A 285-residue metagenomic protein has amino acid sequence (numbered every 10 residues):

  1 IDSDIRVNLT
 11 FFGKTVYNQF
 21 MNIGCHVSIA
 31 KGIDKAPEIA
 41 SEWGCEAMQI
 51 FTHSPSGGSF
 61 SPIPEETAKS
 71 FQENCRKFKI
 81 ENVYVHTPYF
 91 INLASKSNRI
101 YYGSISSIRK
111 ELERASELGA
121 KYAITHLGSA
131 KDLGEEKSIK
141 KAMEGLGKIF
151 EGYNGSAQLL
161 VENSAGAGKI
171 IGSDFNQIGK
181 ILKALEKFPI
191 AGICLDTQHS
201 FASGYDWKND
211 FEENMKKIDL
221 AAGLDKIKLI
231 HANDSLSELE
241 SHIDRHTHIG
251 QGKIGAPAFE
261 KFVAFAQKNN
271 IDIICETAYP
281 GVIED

Functional and structural regions predicted by a protein language model:
S3, L9-F12: Short hydrophobic targeting helices and cationic amphipathic motifs that mediate membrane/organellar targeting
Y17-T87, I91, S95-K110: N-terminal pre-domain/capping segments
H26-A30, F51-P55, P88-F90, G128-A130 (+4 more regions): Active-site beta-loop-alpha junctions enriched in small/polar residues
E38-G44, P64-Y84, E111-G119, I149-G155 (+3 more regions): Acidic (Asp/Glu)-rich catalytic clusters
A40, H86, S104, A115 (+5 more regions): Conserved, mostly hydrophobic/aromatic
K77, L93-G192: Active-site acidic/histidine proton-transfer and metal-coordination neighborhood in alpha/beta enzyme cores
G147-R245: Acidic/histidine-rich catalytic cores of soluble enzymes
E212-A221, Q251-Q267: A short, acidic, amphipathic alpha-helical segment used as a generic capping/interface helix at domain edges
